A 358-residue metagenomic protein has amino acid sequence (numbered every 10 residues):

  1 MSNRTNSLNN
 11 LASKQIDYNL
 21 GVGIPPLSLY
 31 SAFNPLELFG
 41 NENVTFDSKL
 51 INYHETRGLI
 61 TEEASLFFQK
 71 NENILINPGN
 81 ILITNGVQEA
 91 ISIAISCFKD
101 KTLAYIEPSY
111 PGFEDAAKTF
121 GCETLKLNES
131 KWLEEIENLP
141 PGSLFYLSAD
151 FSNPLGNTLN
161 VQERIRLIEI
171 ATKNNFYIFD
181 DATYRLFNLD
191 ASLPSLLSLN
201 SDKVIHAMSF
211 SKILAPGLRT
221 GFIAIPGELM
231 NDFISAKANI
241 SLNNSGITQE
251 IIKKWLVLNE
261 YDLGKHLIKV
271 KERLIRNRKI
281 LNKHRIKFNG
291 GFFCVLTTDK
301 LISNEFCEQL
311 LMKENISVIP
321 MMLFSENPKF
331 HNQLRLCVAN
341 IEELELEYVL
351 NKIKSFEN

Functional and structural regions predicted by a protein language model:
S2-G86: N-terminal small-domain helix-loop-helix segment of the aminotransferase-like
N19, L267-K279, R285-T298: Conserved glycine-rich beta-strand-loop-beta hairpin in the small C-terminal domain of fold type I
L27, H284-E314: Conserved PLP-binding catalytic core of the aspartate aminotransferase-like
D47-N174, R185-L199, L344: Conserved core of the PLP fold type I
L75-I76, K313, N327-N358: PLP-dependent enzyme catalytic core of the Aspartate aminotransferase-like
D181: Glycine-centered flexible beta-alpha turn that most often forms the glycine-rich phosphate-binding loop
L197-F233, N244-I247: Active-site PLP attachment segment
F233-I240, W255-K279: Structural signature of PLP-dependent enzymes
